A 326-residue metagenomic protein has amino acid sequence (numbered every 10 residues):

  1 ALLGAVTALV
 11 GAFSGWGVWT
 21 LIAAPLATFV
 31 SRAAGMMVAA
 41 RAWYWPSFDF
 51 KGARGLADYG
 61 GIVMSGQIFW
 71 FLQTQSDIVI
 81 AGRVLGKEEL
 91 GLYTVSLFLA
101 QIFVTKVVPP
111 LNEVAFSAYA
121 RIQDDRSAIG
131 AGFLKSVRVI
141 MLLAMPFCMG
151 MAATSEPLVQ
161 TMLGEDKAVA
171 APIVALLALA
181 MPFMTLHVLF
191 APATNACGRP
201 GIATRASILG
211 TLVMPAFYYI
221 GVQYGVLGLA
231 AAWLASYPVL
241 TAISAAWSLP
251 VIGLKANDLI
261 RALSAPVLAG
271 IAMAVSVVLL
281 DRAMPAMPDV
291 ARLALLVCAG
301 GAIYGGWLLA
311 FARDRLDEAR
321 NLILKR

Functional and structural regions predicted by a protein language model:
A1, G17, L21, G55 (+8 more regions): Residue-level signature of transmembrane alpha-helical entry/exit and packing/kink sites in multi-pass membrane
A1-A8, L21-V38, G66, W70 (+5 more regions): Short runs within selected transmembrane alpha-helices of multi-pass transporters and secretion channels
A5, L9-F13, L21, A33-V38 (+14 more regions): Membrane-embedded alpha-helical segments of multi-pass transporters/permeases
G15, Q75, V84-K87, I122-Q123 (+2 more regions): Helix-loop interface residues and adjacent transmembrane-helix termini in multi-pass membrane transporters, primarily
V18, A34-T74, I78, V114-A128 (+3 more regions): Interhelical loop/hinge segments that connect adjacent transmembrane helices in multipass membrane
V18, R54-Y59, V63, I78-Q101 (+3 more regions): Interfacial/gating helices of multi-pass transporter permease domains
L92-I208, N321-L324: Specific pore-lining/lateral-gate transmembrane helices of multi-pass inner-membrane transport and insertion machines
A246-L259, V277-R326: Membrane-proximal transmembrane or re-entrant/amphipathic helices at the cytosolic face
